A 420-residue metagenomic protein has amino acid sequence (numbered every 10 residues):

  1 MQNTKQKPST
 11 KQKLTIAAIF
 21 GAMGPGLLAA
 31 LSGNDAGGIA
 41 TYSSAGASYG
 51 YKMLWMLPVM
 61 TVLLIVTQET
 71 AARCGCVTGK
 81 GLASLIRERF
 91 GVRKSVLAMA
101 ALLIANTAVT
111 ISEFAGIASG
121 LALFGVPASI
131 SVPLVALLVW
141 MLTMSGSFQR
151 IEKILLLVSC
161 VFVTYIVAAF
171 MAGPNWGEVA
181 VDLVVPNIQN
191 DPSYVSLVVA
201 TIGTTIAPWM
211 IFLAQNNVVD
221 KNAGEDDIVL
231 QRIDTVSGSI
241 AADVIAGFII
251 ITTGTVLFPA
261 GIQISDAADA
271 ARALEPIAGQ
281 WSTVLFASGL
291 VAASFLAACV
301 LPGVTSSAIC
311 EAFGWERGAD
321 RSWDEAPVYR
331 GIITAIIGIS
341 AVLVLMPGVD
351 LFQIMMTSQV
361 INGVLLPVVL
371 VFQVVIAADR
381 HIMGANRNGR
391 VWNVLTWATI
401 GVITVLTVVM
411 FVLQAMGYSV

Functional and structural regions predicted by a protein language model:
Q2-K7, T41-G46, E69-K94, A260-E275 (+3 more regions): Flexible loop linkers connecting adjacent transmembrane helices in multi-pass alpha-helical membrane transporters
A17, S44-E69, A83, R87 (+3 more regions): Extracellular loop-to-transmembrane helix junctions
A29, M56-F90, A98-A108, T253: Juxtamembrane transmembrane-helix boundary signature
L63-A71, R93-E113, A122-S147, G203-T204 (+1 more regions): Helix-loop-helix module between adjacent transmembrane segments
I65-R73, V77, V218-V219, I240-D269: Extracellular/periplasmic helix-exit of transmembrane alpha-helices
V92-R93, S129-L134, S237, A241 (+3 more regions): Loop-to-transmembrane helix boundary motifs in multi-pass membrane proteins
L97-M99, L123-M144, V161-Y165, P327-V342 (+1 more regions): Transmembrane alpha-helical segments of multi-pass small-molecule transport proteins
C160-N187, V195-N216, F372-H381, L406-Y418: Hydrophobic alpha-helical segments and their helix-loop junctions in multi-pass secondary transporters
